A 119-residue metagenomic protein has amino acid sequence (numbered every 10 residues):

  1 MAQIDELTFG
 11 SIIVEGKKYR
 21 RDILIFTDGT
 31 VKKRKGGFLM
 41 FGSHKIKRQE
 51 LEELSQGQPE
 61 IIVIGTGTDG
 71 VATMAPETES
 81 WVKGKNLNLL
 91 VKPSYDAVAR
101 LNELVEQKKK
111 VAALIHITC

Functional and structural regions predicted by a protein language model:
M1-I46, E106-C119: Non-catalytic interface/targeting segments
K33, G70-M74, R100: Short active-site-adjacent helix-start/loop capping segments
K45-Q56: A short, acidic, amphipathic alpha-helical segment used as a generic capping/interface helix at domain edges
L51, T78-E79, L101: Short amphipathic alpha-helical segments and helix-helix/interface helices
S55, V105-E106: Residue-level signal for alpha-helix termini/capping positions
Q56-K92: Mid-chain, well-packed structural core segment of small domains
S94-A99: Short acidic loop-to-helix transition motifs that present clustered carboxylates
